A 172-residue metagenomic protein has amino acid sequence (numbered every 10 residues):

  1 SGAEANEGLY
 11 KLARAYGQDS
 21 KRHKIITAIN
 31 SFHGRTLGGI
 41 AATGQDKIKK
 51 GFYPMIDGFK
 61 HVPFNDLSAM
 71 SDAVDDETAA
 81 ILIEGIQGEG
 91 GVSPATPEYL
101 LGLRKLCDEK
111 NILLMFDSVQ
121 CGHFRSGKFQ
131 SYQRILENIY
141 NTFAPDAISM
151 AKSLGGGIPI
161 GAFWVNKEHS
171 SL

Functional and structural regions predicted by a protein language model:
S1-L172: Conserved N-terminal phosphate-binding loop of PLP-dependent enzymes in the Aspartate aminotransferase
